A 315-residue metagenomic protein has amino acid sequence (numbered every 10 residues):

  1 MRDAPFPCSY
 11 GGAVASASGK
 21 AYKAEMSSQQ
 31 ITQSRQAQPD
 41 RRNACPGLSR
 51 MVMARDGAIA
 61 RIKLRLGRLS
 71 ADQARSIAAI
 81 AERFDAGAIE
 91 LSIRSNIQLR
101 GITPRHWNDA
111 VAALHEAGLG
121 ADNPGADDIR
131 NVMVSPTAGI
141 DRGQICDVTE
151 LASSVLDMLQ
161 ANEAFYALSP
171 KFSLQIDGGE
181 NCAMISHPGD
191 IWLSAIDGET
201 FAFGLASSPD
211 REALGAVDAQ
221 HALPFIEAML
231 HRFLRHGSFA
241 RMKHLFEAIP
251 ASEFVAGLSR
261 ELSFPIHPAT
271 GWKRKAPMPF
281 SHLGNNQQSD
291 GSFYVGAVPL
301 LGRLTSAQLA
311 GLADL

Functional and structural regions predicted by a protein language model:
G11-G12, G19: Residue-identity detector for glycine
G19-Q38, G57-F201, P209, G215-V217 (+2 more regions): Small-residue-enriched alpha-helical segments and adjacent helix-cap loops that form tight helix-helix packing
A37-M53: Intrinsic, low-complexity N-terminal interaction/targeting segments
H106, M242-P277: Terminal amphipathic helices with adjacent charged low-complexity linkers/tails
S207-A240: Internal alpha/beta scaffold segment
E261-L315: Acidic, glycine-rich loop-and-beta core segments that form the ion-binding/anion-interacting portion of active sites
